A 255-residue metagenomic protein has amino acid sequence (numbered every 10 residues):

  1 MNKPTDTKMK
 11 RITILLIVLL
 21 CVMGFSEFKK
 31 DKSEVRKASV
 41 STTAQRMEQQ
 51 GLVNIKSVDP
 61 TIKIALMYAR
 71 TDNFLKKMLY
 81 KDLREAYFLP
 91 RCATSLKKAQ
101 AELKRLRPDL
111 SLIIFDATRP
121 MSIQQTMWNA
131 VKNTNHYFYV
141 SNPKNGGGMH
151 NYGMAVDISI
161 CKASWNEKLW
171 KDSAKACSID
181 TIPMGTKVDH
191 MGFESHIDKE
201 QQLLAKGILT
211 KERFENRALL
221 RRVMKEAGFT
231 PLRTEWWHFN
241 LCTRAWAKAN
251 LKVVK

Functional and structural regions predicted by a protein language model:
N2-E34: Bacterial Sec-dependent N-terminal signal peptides
E27-A117, M127-A130, T134-T234, R244-K255: Extracytoplasmic cell-surface/polysaccharide-interacting catalytic and binding patches
P120: Segments that shape or occlude catalytic/ligand-binding pockets
I123: Short, well-ordered surface patches within globular domains
F239: Conserved metal-phosphate-binding beta-hairpin within the catalytic cores of diverse ATP-dependent phosphoryl-transfer
